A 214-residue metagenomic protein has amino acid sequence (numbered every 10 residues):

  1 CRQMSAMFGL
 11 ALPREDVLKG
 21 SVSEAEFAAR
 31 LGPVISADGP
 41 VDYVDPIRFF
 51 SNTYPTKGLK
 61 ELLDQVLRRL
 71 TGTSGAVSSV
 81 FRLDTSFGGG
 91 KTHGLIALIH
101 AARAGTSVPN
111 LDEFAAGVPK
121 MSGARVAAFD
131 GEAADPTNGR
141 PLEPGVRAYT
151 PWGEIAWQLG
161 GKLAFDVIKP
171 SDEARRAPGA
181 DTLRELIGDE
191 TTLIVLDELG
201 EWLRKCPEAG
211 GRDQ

Functional and structural regions predicted by a protein language model:
C1-G89, I96, A102: Walker A/P-loop-proximal flanking segment of P-loop NTPase domains
Y54, P136, R140-R147, C206-Q214: Flexible beta-alpha connector loops of hexameric P-loop NTPases
L63-G72, A115, E185-L199: Structured alpha-helical segments in the cores of large, soluble enzyme domains
A76-V77, S122-G123, G188-E190: Short loop/turn elements that form and flank the Walker-type P-loop nucleotide-binding site in RecA-like NTPase cores
F81-S86, H93-D181: P-loop NTPase motor core
A148, W152-G153, L193-L196, A209: Conserved AAA+/SF3 P-loop NTPase catalytic/coupling segment centered on the Walker-B
A164-E198, P207, Q214: Mid-core helix/loop region of P-loop NTP-binding domains shared across ATPases and GTPases
W202-L203: Catalytic P-loop NTPase motifs of RecA-like helicase/translocase cores
